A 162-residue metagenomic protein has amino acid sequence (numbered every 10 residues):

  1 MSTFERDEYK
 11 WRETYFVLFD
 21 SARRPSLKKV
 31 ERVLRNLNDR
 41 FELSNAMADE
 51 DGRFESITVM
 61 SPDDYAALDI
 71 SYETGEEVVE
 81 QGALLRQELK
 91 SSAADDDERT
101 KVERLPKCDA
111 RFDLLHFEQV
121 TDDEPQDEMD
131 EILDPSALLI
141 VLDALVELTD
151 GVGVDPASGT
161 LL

Functional and structural regions predicted by a protein language model:
M1, R24, L37-F41, D51-R53 (+2 more regions): Short amphipathic alpha-helical surface micro-motifs
M1-N45: Short, extreme N-terminal segment that most often corresponds to the first beta-strand
E8, D49-D51, R104, L145: A generic structural signal for short, solvent-exposed coil/turn residues that cap or connect secondary-structure
E13, R53, L138-L139: Short, surface-exposed coil-to-beta transition loops
A22-S26, N45-R53, S158-L162: General structural signal for secondary-structure boundaries
R32-T74: Short, well-structured hydrophobic secondary-structure segments
T58-L162: Charged interaction segments
